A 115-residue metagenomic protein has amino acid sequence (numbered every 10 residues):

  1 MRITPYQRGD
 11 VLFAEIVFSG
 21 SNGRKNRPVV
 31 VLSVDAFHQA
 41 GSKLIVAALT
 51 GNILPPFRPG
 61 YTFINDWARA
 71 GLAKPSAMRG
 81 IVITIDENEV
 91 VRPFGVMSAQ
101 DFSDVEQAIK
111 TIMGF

Functional and structural regions predicted by a protein language model:
M1-P5, D35: Short, surface-exposed secondary-structure edge patches
T4, W67-F115: C-terminal terminal-subdomain/extension
V17-S21: Short, charged beta-turn/beta-strand-edge "cap" motif at the junction between a beta-strand and an adjacent loop
N22-N26, V31-D66: Compact nucleic-acid interaction/catalytic patches
